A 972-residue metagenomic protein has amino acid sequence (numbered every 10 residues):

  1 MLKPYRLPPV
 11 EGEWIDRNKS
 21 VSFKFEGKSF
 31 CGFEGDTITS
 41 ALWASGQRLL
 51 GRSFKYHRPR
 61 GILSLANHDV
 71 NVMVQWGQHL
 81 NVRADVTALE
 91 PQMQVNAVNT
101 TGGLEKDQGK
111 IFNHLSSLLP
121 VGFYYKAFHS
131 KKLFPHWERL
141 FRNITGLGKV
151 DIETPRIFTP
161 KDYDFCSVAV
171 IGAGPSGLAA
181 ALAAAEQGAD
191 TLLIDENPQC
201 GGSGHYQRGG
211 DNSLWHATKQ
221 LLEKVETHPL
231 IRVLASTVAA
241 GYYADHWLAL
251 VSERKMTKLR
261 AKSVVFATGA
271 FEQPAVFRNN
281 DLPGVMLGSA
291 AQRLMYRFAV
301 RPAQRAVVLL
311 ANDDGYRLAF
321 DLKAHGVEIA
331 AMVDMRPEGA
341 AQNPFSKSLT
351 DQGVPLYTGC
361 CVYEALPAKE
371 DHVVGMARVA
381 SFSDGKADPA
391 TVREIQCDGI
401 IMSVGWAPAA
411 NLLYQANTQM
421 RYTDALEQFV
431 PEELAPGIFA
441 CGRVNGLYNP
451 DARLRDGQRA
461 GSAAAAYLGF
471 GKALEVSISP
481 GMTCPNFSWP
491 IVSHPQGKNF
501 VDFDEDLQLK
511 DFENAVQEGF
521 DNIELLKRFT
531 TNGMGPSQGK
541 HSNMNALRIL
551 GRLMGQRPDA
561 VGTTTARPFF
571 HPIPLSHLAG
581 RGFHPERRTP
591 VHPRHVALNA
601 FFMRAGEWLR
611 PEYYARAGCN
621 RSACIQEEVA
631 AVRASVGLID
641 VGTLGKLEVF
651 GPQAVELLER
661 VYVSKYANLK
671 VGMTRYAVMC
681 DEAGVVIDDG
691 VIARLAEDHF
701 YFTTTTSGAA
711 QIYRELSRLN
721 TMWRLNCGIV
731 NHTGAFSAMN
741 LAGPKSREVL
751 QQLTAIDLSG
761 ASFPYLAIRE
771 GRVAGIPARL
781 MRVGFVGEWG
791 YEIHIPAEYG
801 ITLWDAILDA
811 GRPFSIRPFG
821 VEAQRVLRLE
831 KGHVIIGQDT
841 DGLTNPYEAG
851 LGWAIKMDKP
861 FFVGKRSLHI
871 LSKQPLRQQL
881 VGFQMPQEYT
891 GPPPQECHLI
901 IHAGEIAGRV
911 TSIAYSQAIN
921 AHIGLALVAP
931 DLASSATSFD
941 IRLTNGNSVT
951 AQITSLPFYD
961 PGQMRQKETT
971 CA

Functional and structural regions predicted by a protein language model:
L2-E586, A735, G946: Residues forming the flavin
V21-F23, V74, L248, F602-M603 (+3 more regions): Short acidic-hydrophobic surface loop/beta-edge motif
S40-L50, P652-L669, E748, Q752-I756: A short, contiguous, amphipathic alpha-helix enriched in charged residues
I194, A270, Q626-G642, V686-H699 (+2 more regions): Residues forming anionic-ligand binding surfaces in small-molecule and nucleic-acid pockets of primarily soluble enzymes
A425, P485-S488, E627-A634, M679-D689 (+3 more regions): Short amphipathic beta-strand starts and helix->beta connectors
F529, N545, R552-C680, V685: Acidic, proline/glycine-enriched N-terminal capping motif
H592, V596-A597, R610, A696-H699 (+1 more regions): Conserved, structured C-terminal
N668-D698, F702-E715: Well-ordered mid-protein domain cores that form the structural environment of catalytic cofactors
